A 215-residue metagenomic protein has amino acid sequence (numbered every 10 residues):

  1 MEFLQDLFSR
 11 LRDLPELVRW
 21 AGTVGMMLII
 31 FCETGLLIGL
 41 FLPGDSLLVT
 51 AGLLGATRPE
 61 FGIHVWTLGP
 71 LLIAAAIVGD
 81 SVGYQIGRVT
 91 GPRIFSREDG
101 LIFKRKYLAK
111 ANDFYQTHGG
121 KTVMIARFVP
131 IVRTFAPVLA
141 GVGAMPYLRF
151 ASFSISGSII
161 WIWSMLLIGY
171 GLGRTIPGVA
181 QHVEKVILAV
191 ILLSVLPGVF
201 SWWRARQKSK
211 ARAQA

Functional and structural regions predicted by a protein language model:
M1-L28, L53-M145, R174-V190, P197-A215: Membrane-interfacial helix-loop-helix
M27-S46, S194: Transmembrane alpha-helix interface/packing and boundary motifs in multi-pass membrane proteins, characterized by
L47, V78, S156-S164, S194: Membrane-embedded alpha-helical segments of transport systems, primarily multispan ion/solute transporters
L47-L48, Y107: Generic hydrophobic secondary-structure packing signal
Y147-R149: Amphipathic cytosolic juxtamembrane alpha-helices at the membrane-cytosol interface of multi-pass membrane transporters
I162-T175: Transmembrane alpha-helical segments of integral membrane proteins
